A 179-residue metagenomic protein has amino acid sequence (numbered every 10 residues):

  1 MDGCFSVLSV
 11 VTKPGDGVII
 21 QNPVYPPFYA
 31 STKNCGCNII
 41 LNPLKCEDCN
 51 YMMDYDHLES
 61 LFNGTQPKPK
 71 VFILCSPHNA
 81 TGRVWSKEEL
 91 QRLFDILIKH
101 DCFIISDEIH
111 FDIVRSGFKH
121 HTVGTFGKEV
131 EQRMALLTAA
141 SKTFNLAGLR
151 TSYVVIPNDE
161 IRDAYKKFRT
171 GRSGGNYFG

Functional and structural regions predicted by a protein language model:
M1-G17, D159: Phosphate-binding glycine-rich loop
V10-T32: Conserved PLP-anchoring active-site segment centered on the Schiff-base-forming lysine
N22, L41-C46: Short beta->alpha connector loops at strand-helix junctions that form conserved, small/polar/Pro-enriched
N34-I39: A short helix-loop-beta submotif of the ANL/AMP-binding
L44-S116: Active-site phosphate-binding strand-loop segment of PLP-dependent enzymes
R133-G179: PLP-dependent aminotransferase class I/II
